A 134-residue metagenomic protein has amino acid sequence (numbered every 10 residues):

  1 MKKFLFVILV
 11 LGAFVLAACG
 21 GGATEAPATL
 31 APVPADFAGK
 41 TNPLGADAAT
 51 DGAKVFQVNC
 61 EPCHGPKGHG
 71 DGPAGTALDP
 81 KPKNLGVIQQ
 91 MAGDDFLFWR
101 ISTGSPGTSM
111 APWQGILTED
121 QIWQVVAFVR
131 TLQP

Functional and structural regions predicted by a protein language model:
M1-F4: Positively charged n-region of N-terminal signal peptides that target proteins for export
F6-A13: Sec-dependent N-terminal signal peptides
V15-A18: C-terminal motif of bacterial Sec signal peptides marking the signal peptidase cleavage site
T24-V55: Electrostatic cytochrome c docking/interface patches
A46-H69, L97-W99: Sequence/structural segment immediately N-terminal to covalent heme-attachment motifs in c-type and related
H69, T131-P134: Inter-heme linker and motif-flanking segments adjacent to c-type heme-binding CXXCH motifs in c-type cytochromes
P73-A77: Short cysteine/histidine-rich zinc-coordinating motifs and their immediately flanking basic loops
D79-L132: Extracytoplasmic electron-transfer domains, predominantly the class I c-type cytochrome c fold
